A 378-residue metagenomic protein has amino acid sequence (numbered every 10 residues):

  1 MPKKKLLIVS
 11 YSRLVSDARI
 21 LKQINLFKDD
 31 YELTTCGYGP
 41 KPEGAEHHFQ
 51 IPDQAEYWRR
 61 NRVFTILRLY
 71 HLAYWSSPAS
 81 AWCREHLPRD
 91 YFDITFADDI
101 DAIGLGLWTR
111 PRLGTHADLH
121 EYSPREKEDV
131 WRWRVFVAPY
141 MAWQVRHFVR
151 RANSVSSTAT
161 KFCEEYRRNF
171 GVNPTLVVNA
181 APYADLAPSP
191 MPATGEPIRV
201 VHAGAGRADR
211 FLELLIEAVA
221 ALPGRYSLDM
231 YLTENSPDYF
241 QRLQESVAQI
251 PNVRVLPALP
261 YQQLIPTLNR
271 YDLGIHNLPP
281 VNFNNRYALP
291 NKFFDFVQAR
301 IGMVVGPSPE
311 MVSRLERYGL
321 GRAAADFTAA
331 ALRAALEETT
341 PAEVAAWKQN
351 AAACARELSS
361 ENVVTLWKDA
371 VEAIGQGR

Functional and structural regions predicted by a protein language model:
M1-E43, H47, S154, P174 (+3 more regions): N-terminal subdomain of nucleotide-sugar transferases
I8-V9, P192-R210, L215-A220, D229 (+1 more regions): Conserved donor-binding/catalytic core segment of Leloir-type glycosyltransferases
G37, F49-I51, P124, A142-P188 (+1 more regions): Donor nucleotide-sugar binding/catalytic pocket of nucleotide-sugar-dependent glycosyltransferases
S77-R89, G104, P124, V135-V155 (+1 more regions): Membrane-proximal helix-turn-helix segments that form the acceptor-binding/catalytic region of lipid-linked
P197, F240-L268: Nucleotide-activated donor-binding/catalytic signature segment of Leloir-type glycosyltransferases, i.e., the conserved
R210, P260-T267, G274-F294, V304-S313: Nucleotide-sugar-dependent
L228-Q241, P257: Glycosyltransferase donor-sugar binding loop
F327-L332, P341-E372: A charged, aromatic-enriched C-terminal amphipathic alpha-helix characteristic of glycosyltransferases across folds
